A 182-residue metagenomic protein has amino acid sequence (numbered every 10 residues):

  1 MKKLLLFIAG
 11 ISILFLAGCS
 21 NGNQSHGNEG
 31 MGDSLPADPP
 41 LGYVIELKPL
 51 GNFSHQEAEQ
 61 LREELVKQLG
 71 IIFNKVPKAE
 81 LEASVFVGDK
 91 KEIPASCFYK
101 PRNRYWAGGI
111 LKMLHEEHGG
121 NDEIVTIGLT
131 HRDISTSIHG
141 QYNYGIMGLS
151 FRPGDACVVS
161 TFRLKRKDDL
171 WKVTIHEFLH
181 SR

Functional and structural regions predicted by a protein language model:
M1-L4: Positively charged n-region of N-terminal signal peptides that target proteins for export
L6-I11: Sec-dependent N-terminal signal peptides
L16-G18: C-terminal motif of bacterial Sec signal peptides marking the signal peptidase cleavage site
S20-G22: Bacterial signal peptide processing site
Q24-H26: Low-complexity, intrinsically disordered or signal/transmembrane-proximal segments
L41-Q56: Fold-level signature of zinc-dependent metallopeptidase catalytic domains
E59, E63-S181: Metzincin-family zinc-dependent endopeptidase catalytic domain
